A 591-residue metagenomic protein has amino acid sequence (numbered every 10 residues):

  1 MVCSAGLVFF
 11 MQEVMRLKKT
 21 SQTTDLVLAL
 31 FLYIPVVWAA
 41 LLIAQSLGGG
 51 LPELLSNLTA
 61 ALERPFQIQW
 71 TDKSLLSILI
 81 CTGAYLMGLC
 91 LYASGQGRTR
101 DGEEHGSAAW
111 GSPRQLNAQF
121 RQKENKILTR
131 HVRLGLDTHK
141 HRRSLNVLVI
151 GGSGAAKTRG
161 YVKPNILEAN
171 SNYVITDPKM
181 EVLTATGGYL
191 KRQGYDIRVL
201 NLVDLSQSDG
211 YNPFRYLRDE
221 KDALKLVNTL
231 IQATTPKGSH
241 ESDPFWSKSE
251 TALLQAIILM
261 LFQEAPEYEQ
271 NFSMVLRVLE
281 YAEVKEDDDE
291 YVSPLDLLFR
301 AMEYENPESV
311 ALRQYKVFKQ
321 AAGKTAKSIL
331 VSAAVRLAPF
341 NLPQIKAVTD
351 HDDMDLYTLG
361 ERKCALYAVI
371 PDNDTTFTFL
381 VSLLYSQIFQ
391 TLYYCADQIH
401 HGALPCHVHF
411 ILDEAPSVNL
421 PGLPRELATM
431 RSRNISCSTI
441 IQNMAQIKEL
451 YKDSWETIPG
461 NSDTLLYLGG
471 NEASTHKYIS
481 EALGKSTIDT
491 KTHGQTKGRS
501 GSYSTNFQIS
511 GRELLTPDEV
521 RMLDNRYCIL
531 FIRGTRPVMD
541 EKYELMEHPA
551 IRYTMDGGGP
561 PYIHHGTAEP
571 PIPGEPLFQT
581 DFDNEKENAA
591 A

Functional and structural regions predicted by a protein language model:
M1-A155, R159-V162, K485, T496 (+4 more regions): Basic- and hydrophobic-enriched, low-structure N-terminal and domain-boundary segments that flank ATP-binding catalytic
V2-C3, H476-I479, T535: Short intrinsically disordered, low-complexity coil segments enriched in acidic
C3, E308, R499-G501: Intrinsically disordered, low-complexity segments enriched in Ser/Pro/Gly/Ala and basic residues
G106-R114, T129-H139, R159-G160, T325-V331 (+6 more regions): A broad, low-specificity signal for short, low-complexity segments enriched in glycine/proline and polar/charged
R114-L116, F379, E414, G470: A short glycine-/small-residue-rich loop at the edge of a beta-strand within enzyme catalytic domains
F120-N125, T235-F245, E267, T490-Q508: Low-complexity, polar-biased intrinsically disordered regions enriched in Pro/Ser/Thr/Gly
R143-I435, L450, G460, D518-K542 (+1 more regions): P-loop NTPase motor domains
L427-T429, R433-I529: Conserved ATP-driven motor cores of ASCE-family P-loop NTPases powering translocation/secretion/packaging/pilus
